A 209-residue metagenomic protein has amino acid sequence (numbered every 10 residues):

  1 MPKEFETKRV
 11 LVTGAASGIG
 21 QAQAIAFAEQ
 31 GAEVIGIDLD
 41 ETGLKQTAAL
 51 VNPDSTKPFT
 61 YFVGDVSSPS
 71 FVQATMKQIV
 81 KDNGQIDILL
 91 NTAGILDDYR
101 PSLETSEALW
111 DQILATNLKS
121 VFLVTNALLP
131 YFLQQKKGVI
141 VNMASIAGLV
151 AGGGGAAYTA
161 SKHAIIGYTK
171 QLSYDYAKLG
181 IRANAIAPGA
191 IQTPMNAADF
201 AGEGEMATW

Functional and structural regions predicted by a protein language model:
P2-I35: Canonical Rossmann dinucleotide-binding motif of NAD(H)/NADP(H)-dependent dehydrogenases/reductases, specifically
Q30-Q46: Conserved glycine-rich Rossmann-like NAD(P)H-binding loop of the short-chain dehydrogenase/reductase
E41-T42, V63-T75, E107: The beta1-alpha1 cofactor-binding region of Rossmann-like NAD(H)/NADP(H)-dependent oxidoreductases
R100-S102, S106-L114, W209: Substrate-binding pocket helix/loop in short-chain dehydrogenase/reductase
T125, S161, T169: Active-site helix of classical SDR
P130, Y174-K178: Alpha-helical segment proximal to the catalytic Tyr-Lys
S145: Residue(s) in the substrate-gating loop at a strand-loop-helix junction that position the organic substrate next
